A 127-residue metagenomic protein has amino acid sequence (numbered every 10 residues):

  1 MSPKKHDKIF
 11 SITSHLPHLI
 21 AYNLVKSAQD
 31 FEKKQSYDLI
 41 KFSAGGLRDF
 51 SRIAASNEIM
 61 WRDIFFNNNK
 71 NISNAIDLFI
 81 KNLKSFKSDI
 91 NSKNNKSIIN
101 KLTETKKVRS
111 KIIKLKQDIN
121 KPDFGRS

Functional and structural regions predicted by a protein language model:
M1-H18, Y37: Conserved Rossmann-fold dehydrogenase catalytic segment
T13, I20, L102-T105: Short alpha-helical scaffolding segments that buttress acidic/His motifs in well-ordered protein cores
I20, L24-S36, I64-F66: N-terminal glycine-rich phosphate-binding loop for ADP-containing cofactors
I20, L83, K87-I90, R109-K116: A structural signal for well-ordered alpha-helices, especially hydrophobic packing surfaces of coiled-coils
S36-T105: Interdomain hinge/lid region at the active-site interface of Rossmann-like NAD(P)-dependent oxidoreductases
K107-S127: Long, positively charged, glycine-interspersed low-complexity recognition regions
